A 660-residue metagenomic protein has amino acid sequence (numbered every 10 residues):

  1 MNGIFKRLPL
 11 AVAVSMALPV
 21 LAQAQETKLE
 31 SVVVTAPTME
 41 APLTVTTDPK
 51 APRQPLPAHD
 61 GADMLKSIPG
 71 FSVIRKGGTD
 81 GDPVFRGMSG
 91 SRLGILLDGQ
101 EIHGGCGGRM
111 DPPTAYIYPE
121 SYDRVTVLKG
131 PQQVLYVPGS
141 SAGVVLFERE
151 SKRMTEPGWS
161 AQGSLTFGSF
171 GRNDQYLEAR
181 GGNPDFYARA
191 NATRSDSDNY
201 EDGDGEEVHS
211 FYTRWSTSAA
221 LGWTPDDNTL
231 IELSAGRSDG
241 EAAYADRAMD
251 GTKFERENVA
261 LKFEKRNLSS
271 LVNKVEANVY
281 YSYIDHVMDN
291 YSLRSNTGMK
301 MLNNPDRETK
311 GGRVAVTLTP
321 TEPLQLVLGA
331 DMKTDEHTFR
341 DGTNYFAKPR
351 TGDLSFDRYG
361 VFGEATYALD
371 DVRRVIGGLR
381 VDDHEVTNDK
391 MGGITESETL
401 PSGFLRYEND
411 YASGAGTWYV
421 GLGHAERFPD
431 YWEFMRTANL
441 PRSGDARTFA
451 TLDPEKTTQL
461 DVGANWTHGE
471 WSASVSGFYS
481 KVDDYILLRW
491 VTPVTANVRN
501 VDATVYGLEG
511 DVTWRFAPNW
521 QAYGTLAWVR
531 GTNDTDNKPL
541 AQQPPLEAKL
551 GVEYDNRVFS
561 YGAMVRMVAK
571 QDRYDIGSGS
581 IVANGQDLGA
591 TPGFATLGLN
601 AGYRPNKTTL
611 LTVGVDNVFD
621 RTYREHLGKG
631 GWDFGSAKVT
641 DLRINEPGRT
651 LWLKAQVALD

Functional and structural regions predicted by a protein language model:
L29-A62, D82, G90, S218: N-terminal periplasmic "start-of-domain" segments of outer-membrane beta-barrel proteins
P55, G61-M64, G81-V84, L96 (+4 more regions): N-terminal periplasmic accessory domains that precede and gate Gram-negative outer-membrane beta-barrel machines
E101-P131: Short acidic/polar hinge/loop motifs at secondary-structure boundaries that mediate gating or recognition
Q133, L146-E148, M154-E156, Q162 (+2 more regions): Periplasmic-side early beta-strands and strand-to-turn transitions of outer-membrane beta-barrels
S197-D198, G203-D204, S210-R214, N228-V275 (+3 more regions): Flexible loop and strand-edge segments within Gram-negative outer membrane beta-barrel domains
D239-E241, Y283-D285, D383-K390, T395 (+5 more regions): Surface-exposed extracellular loop regions of Gram-negative outer-membrane beta-barrel proteins, predominantly
A248-L268, N273, N303-T309, L354-F356 (+9 more regions): Outer-membrane beta-barrel signature, preferentially recognizing the C-terminal barrel domain of Gram-negative
A368-V375, S472, F478-V482, R499-S578 (+2 more regions): Gram-negative outer-membrane beta-barrel transporters
